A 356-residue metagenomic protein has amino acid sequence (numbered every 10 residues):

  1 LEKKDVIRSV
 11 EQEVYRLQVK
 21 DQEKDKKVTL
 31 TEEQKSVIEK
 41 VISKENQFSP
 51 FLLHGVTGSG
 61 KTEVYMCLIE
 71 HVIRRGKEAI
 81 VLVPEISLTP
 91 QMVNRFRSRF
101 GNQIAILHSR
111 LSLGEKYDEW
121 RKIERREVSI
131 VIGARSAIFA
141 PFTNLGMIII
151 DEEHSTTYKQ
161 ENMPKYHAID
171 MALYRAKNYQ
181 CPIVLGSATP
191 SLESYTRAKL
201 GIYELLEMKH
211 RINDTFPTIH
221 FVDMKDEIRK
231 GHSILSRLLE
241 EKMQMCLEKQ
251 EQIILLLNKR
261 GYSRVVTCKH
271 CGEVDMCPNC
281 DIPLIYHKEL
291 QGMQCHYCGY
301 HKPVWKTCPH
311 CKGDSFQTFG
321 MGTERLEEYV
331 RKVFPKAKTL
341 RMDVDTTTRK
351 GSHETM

Functional and structural regions predicted by a protein language model:
E2-V14: A short, conserved structural fragment
V14-V28: Conserved adenine-nucleotide phosphate-binding loops and their immediately adjacent elements
D25-T31, K35, E39, Q47-M356: Inter-lobe coupling/hinge segments of SF2-like helicase ATPases
I42: Short, locally clustered residues in the helix-turn-helix/winged-helix DNA-binding domain
